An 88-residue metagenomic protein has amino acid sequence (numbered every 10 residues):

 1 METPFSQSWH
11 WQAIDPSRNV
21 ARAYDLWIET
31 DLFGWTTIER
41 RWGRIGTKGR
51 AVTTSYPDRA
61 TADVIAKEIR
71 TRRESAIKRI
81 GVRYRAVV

Functional and structural regions predicted by a protein language model:
M1-S8, K78-V88: Intrinsically disordered, low-complexity and often Lys/Arg-enriched segments
M1-T37: Short N-terminal "domain-start" leader segments that mark the transition from disordered tails or signal peptides into
P4-Q7, P16, R40, R44-T47 (+2 more regions): A generic structural signal for ordered alpha-helices
V20-A21, R72, I80-R85: A positively charged, amphipathic N-terminal helix/segment that binds anionic biomolecules
D25-T53, K67: Short aromatic-glycine-(Arg/Gly/Cys) micro-motifs in beta-strand/loop hairpins
K48-R50, Y56-E74: A short, charged, amphipathic alpha-helix used as a generic interaction element across diverse proteins
